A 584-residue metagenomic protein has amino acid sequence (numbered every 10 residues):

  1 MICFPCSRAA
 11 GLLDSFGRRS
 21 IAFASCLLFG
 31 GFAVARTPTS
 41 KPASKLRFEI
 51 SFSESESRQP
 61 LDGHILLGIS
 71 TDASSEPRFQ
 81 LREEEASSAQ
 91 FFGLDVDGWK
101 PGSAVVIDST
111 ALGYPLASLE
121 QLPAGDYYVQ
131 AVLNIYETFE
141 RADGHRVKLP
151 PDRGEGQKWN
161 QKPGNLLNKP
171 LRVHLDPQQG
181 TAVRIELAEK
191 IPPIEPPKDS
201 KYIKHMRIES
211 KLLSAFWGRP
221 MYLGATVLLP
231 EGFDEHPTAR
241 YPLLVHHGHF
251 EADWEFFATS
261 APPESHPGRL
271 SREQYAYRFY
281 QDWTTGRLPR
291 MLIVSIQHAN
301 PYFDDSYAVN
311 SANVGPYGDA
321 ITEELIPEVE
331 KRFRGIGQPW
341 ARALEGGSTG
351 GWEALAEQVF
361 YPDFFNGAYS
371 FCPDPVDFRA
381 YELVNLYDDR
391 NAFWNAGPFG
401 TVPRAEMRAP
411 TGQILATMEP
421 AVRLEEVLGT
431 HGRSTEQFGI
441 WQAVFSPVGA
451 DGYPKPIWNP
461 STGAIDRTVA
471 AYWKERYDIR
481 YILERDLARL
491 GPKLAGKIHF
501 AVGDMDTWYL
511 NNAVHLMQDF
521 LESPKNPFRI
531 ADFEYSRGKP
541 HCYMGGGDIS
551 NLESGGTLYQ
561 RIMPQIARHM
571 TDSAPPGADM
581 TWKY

Functional and structural regions predicted by a protein language model:
M1-G17: N-terminal secretory signal peptides that target proteins for export/translocation
F4-S7, L27, D504: Secreted/luminal cysteine- and crosslink-motif detector
S20-G31: Bacterial N-terminal signal peptides
A33-A35, S40: Boundary at the C-terminal end of the N-terminal hydrophobic targeting segment
P42-F52, R58-L66, Y222-T226: Contiguous beta-strand segments within globular domains
S55, T71-Y584: Non-catalytic cap/lid and distal C-terminal segments of serine-dependent acyl enzymes
